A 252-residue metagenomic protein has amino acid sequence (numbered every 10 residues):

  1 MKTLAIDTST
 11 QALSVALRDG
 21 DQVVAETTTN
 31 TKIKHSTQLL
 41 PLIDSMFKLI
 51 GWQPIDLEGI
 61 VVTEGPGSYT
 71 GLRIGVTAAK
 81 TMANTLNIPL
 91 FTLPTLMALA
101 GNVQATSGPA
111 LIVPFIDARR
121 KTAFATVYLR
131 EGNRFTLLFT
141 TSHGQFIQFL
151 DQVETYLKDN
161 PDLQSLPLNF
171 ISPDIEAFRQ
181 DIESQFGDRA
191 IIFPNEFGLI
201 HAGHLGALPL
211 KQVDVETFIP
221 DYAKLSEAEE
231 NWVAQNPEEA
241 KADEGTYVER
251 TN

Functional and structural regions predicted by a protein language model:
M1-E64: N-terminal beta-alpha supersecondary unit
L13-R18, T122-V127, D221: Short beta-strand scaffold segments in enzyme catalytic cores
Q22, T31, P89-G198, E227 (+1 more regions): Surface "functional belts" at beta-alpha junctions
N30-Q38, Y69, R73, T77 (+2 more regions): Residues at secondary-structure transition points
M46-I50, T85, V103, H201-K211: Stable alpha-helical structural segments in soluble proteins, enriched in small hydrophobic residues
G59-T95: DPxDG-like acidic metal-binding loop motif
I191-N252: Acyltransferase
